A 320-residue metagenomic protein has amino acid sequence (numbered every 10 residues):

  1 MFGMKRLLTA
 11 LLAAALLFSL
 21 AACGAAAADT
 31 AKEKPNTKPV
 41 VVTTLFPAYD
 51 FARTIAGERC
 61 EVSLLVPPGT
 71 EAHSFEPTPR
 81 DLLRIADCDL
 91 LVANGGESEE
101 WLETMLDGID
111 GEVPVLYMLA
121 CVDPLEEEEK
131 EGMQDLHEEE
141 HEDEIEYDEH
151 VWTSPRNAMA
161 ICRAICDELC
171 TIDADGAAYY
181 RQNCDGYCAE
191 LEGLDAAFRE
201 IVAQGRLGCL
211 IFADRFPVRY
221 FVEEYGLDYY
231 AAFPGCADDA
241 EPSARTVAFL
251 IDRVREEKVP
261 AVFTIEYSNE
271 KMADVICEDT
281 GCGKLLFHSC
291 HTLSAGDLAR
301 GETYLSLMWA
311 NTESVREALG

Functional and structural regions predicted by a protein language model:
M1-L11: Bacterial N-terminal signal peptides that target proteins for export
L11-S19: Bacterial N-terminal signal peptides
C23-G320: Extracytoplasmic metal-acquisition and chelation regions
